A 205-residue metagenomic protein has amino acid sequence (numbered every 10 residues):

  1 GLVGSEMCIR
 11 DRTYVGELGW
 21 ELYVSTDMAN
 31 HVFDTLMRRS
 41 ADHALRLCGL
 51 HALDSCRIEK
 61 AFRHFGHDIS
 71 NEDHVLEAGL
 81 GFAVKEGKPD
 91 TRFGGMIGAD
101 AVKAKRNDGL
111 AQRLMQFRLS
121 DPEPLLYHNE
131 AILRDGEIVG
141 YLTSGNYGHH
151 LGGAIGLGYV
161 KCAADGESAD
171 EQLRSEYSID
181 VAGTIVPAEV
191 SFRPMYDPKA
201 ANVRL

Functional and structural regions predicted by a protein language model:
S5-L205: Conserved, structured C-terminal
